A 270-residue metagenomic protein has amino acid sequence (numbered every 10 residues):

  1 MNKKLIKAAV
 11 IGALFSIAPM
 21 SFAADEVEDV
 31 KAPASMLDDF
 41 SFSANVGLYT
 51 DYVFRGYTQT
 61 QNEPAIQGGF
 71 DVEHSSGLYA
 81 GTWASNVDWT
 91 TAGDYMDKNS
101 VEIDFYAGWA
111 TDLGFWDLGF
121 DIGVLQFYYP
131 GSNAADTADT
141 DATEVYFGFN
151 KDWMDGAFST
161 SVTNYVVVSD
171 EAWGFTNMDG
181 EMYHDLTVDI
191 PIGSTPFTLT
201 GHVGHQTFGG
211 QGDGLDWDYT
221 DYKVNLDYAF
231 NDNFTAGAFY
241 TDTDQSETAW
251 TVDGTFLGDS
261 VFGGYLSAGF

Functional and structural regions predicted by a protein language model:
M1-S41: Cleavable N-terminal export/targeting peptides
D25-D88, S267: Short glycine/proline- and aromatic-enriched beta-strand/turn motifs that initiate or cap beta-hairpins
D38-F40, N62-I66, N99-I103, L118 (+4 more regions): Residues that define the transmembrane beta-barrel architecture of outer-membrane proteins
L48-F54, A84-D88, T111, V124-P130 (+6 more regions): Transmembrane beta-strands of outer-membrane beta-barrel pores
T58-T60, S75-T140, D216, D253: Surface-exposed loop and membrane-interface regions of Gram-negative outer-membrane beta-barrel proteins
D71-G77, G108-G114, N150-M154, D189-G193 (+3 more regions): Structural signature of outer-membrane beta-barrel channels/translocons
S76-T82, G114-I122, M154-V162, S194-T200 (+1 more regions): Repeated loop/turn-to-beta-strand initiation elements of outer-membrane beta-barrel proteins
Y228, T255-F270: Outer-membrane beta-barrel "beta-signal"
